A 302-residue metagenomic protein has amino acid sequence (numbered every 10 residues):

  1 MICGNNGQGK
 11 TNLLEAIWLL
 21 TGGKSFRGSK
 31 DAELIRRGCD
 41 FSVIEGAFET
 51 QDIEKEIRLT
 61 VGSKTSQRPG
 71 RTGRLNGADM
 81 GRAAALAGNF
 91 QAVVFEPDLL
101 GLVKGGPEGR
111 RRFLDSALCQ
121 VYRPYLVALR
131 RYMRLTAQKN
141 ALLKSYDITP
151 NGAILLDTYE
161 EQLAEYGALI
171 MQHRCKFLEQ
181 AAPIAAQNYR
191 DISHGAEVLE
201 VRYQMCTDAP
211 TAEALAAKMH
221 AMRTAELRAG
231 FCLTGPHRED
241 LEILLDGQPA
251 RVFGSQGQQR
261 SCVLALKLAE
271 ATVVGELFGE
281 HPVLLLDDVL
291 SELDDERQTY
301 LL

Functional and structural regions predicted by a protein language model:
M1-N5, W18-L19, A47, T149-L285 (+1 more regions): Conserved NTPase motor "head" modules and their coupling/switch loops across ABC/AAA+ ATPases, GTPases, and GHKL ATPases
N6, D79, L102-V103, V121 (+4 more regions): Alpha-helix initiation/capping motif
K10: Conserved lysine of the Walker
I17, K30-D31, L114, V121-R174: Long, non-coiled-coil amphipathic alpha-helical linker/lever segments that couple catalytic cores to other domains
T21-G109, D115-Y125, A182-Q187, A212 (+1 more regions): Nucleotide-state sensing region of NTPase/ATPase domains
A85, G105, R131, L155-T158 (+1 more regions): A generic short alpha-helical patch detector that favors 3-5-residue windows in or near N-terminal regions
V121, T136, T272-V273, L302: A short hydrophobic/aromatic micro-motif that marks alpha-helical segments and, especially, helix-coil
